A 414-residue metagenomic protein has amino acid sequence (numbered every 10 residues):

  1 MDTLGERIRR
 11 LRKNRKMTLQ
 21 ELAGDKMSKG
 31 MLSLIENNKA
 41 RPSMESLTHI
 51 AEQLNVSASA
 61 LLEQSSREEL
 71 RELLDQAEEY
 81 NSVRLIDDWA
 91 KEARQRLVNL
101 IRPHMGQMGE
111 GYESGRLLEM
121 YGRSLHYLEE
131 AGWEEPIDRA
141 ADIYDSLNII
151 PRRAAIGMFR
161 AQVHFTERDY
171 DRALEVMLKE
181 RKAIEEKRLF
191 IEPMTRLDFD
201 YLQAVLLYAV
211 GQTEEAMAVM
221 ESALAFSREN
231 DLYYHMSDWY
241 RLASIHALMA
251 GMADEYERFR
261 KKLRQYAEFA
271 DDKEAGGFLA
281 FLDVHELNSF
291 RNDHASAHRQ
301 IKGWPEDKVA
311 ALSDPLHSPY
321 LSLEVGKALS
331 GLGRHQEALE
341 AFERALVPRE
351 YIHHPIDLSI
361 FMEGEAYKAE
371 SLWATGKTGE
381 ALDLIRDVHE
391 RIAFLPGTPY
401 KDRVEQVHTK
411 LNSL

Functional and structural regions predicted by a protein language model:
M1-N14: A short, Lys/Arg-rich alpha-helix, primarily the initiator
R15-L34: Short alpha-helical DNA-recognition segment
E45-A60, K410-S413: DNA major-groove recognition helix of helix-turn-helix/homeodomain DNA-binding modules
N55-E72: Short C-terminal boundary/hinge segments that cap the last helix of small helical domains
E69-L70, G109-S114, N148-M158, L189-D198 (+5 more regions): Alpha-solenoid helical repeat architecture
L74-D87, G115-E129, A155-D169, T195-V210 (+5 more regions): Tandem amphipathic alpha-helical repeat scaffolds
A90-A93, W133, A173, A216 (+4 more regions): Single-residue signature of alpha-solenoid repeat helices
V98-G106, I137-S146, L178-L189, E221-L232 (+5 more regions): Amphipathic alpha-helical segments of tetratricopeptide repeats
